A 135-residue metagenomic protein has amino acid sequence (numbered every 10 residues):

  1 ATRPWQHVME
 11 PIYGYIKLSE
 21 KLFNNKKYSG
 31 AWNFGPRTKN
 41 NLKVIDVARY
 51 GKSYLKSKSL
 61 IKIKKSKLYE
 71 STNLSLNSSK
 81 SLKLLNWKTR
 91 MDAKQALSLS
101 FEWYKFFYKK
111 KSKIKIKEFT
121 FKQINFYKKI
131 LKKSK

Functional and structural regions predicted by a protein language model:
A1-K135: C-terminal substrate-binding subdomain of Rossmann-fold SDR/epimerase-dehydratase oxidoreductases
